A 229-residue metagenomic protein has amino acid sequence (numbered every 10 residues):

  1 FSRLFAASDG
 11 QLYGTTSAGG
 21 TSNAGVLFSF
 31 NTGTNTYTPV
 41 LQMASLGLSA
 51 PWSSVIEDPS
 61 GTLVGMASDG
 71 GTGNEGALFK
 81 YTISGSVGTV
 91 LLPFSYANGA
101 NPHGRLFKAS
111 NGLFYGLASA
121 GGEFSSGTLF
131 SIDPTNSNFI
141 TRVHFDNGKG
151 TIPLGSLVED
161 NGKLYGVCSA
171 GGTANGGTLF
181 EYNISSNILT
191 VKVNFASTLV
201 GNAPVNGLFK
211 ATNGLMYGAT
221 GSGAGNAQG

Functional and structural regions predicted by a protein language model:
F1-G229: Extracellular beta-propeller repeat domains
